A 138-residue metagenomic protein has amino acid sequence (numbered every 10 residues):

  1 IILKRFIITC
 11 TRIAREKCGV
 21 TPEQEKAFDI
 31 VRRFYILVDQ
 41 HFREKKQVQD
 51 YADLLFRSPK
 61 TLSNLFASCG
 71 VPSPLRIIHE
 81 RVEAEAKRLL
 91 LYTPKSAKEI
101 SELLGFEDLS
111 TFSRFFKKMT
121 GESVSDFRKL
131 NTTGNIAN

Functional and structural regions predicted by a protein language model:
I1-L3, I7, I36: Amphipathic alpha-helical segments enriched in hydrophobic/aromatic residues interleaved with Lys/Arg
T11-I36, Q40-D50, L54, S68-P74 (+1 more regions): Short, Lys/Arg-enriched, Trp-marked, Pro/Gly-tolerant hinge/linker segments that flank
R12, Q40, E44, S68 (+4 more regions): Conserved amphipathic alpha-helical interaction elements at protein-protein interfaces in regulatory, energy-coupling
L55, L104-G105, F116: Core residues of bacterial helix-turn-helix
L62-S63, T111-F112, F116: Short hydrophobic/aromatic patch on the recognition helix
S68-S110, K129-N138: Terminal helix-turn-helix DNA-binding modules in bacterial transcription factors
